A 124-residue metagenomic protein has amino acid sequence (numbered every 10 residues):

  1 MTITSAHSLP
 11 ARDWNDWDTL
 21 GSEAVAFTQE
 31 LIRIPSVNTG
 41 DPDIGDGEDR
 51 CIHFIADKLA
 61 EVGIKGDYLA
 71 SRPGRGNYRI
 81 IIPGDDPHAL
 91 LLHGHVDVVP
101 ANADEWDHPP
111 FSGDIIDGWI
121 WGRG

Functional and structural regions predicted by a protein language model:
T2-R123: Acidic/His- and Gly-rich active-site-bordering loop/insert found across diverse amide/peptide-bond hydrolases
